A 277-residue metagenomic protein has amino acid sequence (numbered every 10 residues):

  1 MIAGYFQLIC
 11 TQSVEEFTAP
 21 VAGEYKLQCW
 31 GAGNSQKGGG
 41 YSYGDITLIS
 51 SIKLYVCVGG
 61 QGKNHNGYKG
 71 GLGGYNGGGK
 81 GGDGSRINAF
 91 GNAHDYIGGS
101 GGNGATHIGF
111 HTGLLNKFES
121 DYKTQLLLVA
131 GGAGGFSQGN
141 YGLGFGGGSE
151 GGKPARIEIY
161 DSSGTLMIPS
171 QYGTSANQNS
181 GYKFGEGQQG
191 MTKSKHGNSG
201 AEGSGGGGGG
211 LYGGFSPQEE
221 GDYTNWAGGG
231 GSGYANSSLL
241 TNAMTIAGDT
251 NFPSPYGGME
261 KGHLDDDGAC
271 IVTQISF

Functional and structural regions predicted by a protein language model:
M1-G33: GGW-centered surface loops in extracellular recognition modules
L8-T11, K37, G99-G101, H263-L264: A short catalytic or substrate-binding loop motif that flags glycine-/basic-rich loops and adjacent residues that bind
V14-Y25, G44-I52, I108-D121, V272-F277: Extracellular and analogous surface-interaction loops
E24, S51-L54, Y122-L127, G208 (+1 more regions): Loop/turn elements at helix/coil->beta-strand transitions in domains of secreted/extracellular proteins
G31-H111, G135-T165, G208, G213-A243: Glycine-rich strand-loop-strand elements at beta-sheet edges
A105, F110-N116, D121-S194: Chymotrypsin/trypsin-fold serine protease catalytic domain
E186-F277: Extracellular low-complexity, Gly/Ser/Thr-rich intrinsically disordered linkers and protease-sensitive activation/hinge
